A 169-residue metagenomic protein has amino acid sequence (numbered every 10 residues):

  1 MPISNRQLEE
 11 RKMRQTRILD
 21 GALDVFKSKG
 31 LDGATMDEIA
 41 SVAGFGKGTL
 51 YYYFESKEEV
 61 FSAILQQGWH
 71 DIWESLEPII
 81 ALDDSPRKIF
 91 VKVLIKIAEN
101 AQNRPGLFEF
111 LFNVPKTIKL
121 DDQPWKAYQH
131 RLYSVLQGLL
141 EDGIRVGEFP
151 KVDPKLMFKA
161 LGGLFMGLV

Functional and structural regions predicted by a protein language model:
M1-K29, G33-V42, E59: Basic, helix-initiating cap at the start of DNA-binding domains
G21, V25, K96, N100 (+2 more regions): Amphipathic alpha-helical interface segments
G44-F54: Short hydrophobic/aromatic patch on the recognition helix
A63, Q67, E77-N103, M157-L161: Hydrophobic alpha-helical connector segments
E99-G138, R145, K155-L156: Short secondary-structure transition hinges
P150-V169: Hydrophobic alpha-helical segments that form the core of small-molecule binding pockets and/or dimer interfaces
